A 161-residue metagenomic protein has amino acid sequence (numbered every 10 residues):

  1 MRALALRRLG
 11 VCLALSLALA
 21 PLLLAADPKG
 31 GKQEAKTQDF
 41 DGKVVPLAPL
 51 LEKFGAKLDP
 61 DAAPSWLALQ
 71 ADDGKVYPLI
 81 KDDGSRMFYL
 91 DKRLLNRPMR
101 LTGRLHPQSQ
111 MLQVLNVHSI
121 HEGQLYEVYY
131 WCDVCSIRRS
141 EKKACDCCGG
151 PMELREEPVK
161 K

Functional and structural regions predicted by a protein language model:
G10-P21: Bacterial N-terminal signal peptides
E34-A63, G103: Structural detector for short beta-strands of small beta-barrel domains
A56-I80: OB-fold (S1/OB) nucleic-acid-binding surfaces
G84-L101: Short nucleic-acid-contacting surface segments enriched for D/E, G, S/T with interspersed K/R
H106-Y126: OB-fold/S1-family single-stranded nucleic acid-binding modules
Y129-E141: Short Cys/His-rich zinc-binding micro-motifs
D133-V134, D146-C148: Short, cysteine/histidine-rich loop/knuckle motifs that typically chelate Zn2+
C148-V159: Short Cys/His-rich micro-motifs in 6-15 aa windows
